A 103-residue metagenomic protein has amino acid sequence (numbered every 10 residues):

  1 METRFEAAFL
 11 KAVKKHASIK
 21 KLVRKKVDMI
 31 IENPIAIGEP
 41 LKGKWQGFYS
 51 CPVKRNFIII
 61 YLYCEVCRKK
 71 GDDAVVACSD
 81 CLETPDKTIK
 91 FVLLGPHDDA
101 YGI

Functional and structural regions predicted by a protein language model:
M1-E2, S50, V92: A residue-level structural signature of the nucleotidyltransferase/glycosyltransferase Rossmann-like core
M1-V27: Arg/Lys-rich, positively charged N-terminal/basic patches that mediate binding to nucleic acids
A7, A17, I35, R55-F57: Alpha-helix N-cap/helix-start capping motif
K21, E39, Y101-G102: Alpha-helical elements of the RecA-like P-loop NTPase motor core of helicases
M29-V53: A short, surface-exposed loop/turn module that caps and links secondary-structure elements
V53-I58, L62-I103: Enriched for short, Lys/Arg-rich terminal
